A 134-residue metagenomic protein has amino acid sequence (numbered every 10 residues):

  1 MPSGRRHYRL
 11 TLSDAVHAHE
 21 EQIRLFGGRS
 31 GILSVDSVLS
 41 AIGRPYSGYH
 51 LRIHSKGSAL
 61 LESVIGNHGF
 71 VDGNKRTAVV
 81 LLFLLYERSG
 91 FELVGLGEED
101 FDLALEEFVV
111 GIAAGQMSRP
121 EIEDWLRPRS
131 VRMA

Functional and structural regions predicted by a protein language model:
M1-A134: FIC/Doc superfamily catalytic core
